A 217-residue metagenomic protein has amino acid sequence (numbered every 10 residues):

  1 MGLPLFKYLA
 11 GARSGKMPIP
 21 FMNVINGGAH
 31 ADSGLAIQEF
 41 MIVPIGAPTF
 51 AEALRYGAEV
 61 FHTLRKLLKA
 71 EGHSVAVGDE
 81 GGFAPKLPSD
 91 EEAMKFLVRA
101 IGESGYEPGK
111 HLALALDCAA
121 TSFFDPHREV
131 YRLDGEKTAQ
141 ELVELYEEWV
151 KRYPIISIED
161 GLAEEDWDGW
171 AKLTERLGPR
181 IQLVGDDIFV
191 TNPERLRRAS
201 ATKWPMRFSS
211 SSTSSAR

Functional and structural regions predicted by a protein language model:
M1-Q140, E144-E148: N-terminal capping/lid subdomain adjacent to the active-site entrance of alpha/beta enzymes
A70, E91-R217: Catalytic core of soluble alpha/beta enzymes
